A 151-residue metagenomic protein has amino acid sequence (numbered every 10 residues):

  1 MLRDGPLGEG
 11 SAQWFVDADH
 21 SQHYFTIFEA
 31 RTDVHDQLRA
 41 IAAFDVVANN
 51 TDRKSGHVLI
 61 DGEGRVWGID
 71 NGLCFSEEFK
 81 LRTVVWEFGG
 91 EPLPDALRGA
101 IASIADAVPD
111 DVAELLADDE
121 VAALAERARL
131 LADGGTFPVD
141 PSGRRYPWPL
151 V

Functional and structural regions predicted by a protein language model:
M1-V151: Phosphate/dinucleotide-binding and metal-coordinating scaffold of catalytic cores in nucleotide-dependent enzymes
